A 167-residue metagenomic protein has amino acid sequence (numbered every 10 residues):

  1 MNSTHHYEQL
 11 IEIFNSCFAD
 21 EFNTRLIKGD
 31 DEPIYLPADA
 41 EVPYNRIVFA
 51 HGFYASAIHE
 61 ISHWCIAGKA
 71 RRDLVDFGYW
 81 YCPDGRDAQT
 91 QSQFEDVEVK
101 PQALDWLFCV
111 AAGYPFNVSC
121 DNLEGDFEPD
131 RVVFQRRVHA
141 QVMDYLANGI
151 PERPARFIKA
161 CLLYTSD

Functional and structural regions predicted by a protein language model:
M1-A40, Q91-D96: Auxiliary, metal-adjacent structural segments of Zn-dependent hydrolase domains
V42-A55: Short pre-active-site segment immediately N-terminal to the catalytic Zn-binding motif
A55-G68: Active-site recognition of the HExxH zinc-binding catalytic motif
G68-E98: Post-HEXXH active-site segment of zinc metalloproteases
D96-V110: An active-site-proximal "capping" alpha-helix that borders the catalytic cofactor pocket
F108-N122: Short helix/loop segments within enzyme catalytic domains that coordinate or immediately flank catalytic cofactors
A140-F157: Helix-rich interaction surfaces within compact, conserved domain-sized segments that mediate assembly or partner
Y164-D167: Conserved small/polar residues in nucleotide/adenosyl-binding loops
